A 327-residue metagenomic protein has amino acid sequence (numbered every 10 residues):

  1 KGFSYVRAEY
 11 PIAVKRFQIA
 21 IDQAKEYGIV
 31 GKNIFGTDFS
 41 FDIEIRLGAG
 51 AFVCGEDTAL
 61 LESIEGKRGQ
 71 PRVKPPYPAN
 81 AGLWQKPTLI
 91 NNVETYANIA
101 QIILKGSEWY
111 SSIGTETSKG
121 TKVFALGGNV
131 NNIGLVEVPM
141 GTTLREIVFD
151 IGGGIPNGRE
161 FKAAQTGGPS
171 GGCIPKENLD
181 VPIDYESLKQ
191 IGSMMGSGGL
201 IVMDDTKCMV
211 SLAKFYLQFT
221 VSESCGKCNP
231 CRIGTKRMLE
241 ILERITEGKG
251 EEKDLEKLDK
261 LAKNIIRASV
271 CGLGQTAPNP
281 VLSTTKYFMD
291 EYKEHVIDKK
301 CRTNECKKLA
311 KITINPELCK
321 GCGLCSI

Functional and structural regions predicted by a protein language model:
K1, L144-I147, E160-F161, S224 (+3 more regions): Extended, hydrophobic alpha-helical segments in both membrane/secreted and soluble proteins
F3-I21, F41-I43, I155-I191, K286: Terminal amphipathic helices with adjacent charged low-complexity linkers/tails
R7-P11, L47-C54, Q85-N92, I133-V138 (+6 more regions): Hydrophobic alpha-helical scaffolding
V14-M140, G152: Hydrophobic alpha-helical positions that pack around
K15, I19-G36, D180-P316: Ferredoxin-type iron-sulfur electron-transfer modules in oxidoreductases and energy-metabolism complexes
S63-P75, E177-M194: Active-site loop ensemble at the mouth of alpha/beta enzyme cores that anchors a bound cofactor
S118-N132, V138-M140, L144, R302-I327: C-terminal accessory/binding modules appended to enzymatic or scaffolding proteins
G141-N157: Short amphipathic, charge-patterned alpha-helical segments
